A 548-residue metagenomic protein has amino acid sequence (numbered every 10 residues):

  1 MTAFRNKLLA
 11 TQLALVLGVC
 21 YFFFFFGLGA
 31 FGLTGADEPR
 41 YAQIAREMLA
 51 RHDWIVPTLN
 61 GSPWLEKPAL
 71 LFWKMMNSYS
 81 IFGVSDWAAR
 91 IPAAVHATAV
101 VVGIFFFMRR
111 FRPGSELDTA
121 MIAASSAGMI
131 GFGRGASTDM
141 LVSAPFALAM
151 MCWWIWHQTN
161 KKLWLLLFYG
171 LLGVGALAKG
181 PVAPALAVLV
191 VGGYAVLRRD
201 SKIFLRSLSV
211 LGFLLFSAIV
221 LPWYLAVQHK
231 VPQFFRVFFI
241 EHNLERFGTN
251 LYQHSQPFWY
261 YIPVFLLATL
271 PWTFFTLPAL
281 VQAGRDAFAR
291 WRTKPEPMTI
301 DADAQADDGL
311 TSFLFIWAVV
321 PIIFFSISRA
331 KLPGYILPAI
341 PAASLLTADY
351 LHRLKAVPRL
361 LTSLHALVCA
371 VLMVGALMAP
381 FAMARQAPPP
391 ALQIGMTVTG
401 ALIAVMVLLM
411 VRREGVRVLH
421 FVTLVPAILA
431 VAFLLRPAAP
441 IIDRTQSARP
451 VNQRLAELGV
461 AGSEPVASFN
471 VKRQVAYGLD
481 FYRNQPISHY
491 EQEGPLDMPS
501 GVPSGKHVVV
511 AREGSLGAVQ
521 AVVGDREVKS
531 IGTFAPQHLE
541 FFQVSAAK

Functional and structural regions predicted by a protein language model:
T2-A3, L166, G170, A279-K548: Membrane-embedded architecture of ER/inner-membrane glycosylation machinery
T2-P358, Q537-H538: Membrane-integral, polyisoprenol-dependent glycosyltransferases of the GT-C/oligosaccharyltransferase superfamily
